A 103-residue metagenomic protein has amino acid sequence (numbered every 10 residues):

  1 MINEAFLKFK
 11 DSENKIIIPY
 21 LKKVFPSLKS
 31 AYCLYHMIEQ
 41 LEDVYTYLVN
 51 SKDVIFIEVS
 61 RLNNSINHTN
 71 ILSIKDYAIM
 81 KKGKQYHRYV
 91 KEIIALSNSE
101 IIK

Functional and structural regions predicted by a protein language model:
M1-V44: Anionic N-terminal interaction surfaces
M37-E100: Phosphoinositide-binding peripheral membrane targeting modules
